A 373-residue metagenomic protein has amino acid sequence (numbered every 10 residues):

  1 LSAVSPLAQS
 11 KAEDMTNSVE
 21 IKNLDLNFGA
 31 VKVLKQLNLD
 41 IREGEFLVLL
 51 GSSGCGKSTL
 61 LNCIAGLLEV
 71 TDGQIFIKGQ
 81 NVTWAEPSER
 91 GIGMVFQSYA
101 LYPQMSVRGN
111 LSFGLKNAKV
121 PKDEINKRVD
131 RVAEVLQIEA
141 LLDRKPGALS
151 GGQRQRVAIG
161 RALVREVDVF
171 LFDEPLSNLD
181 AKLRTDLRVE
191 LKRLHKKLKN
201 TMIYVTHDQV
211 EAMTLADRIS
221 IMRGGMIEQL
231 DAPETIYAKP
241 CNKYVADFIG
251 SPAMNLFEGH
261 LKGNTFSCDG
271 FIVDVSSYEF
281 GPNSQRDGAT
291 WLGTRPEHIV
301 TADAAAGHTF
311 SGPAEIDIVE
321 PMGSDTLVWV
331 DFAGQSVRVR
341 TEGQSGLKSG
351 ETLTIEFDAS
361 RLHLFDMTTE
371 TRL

Functional and structural regions predicted by a protein language model:
A3, G263-I318, S336, S345-L373: Glycine/charge-rich catalytic "coupling/switch" loops of P-loop NTPases
E20, D40, F76, T354-E356: ABC ATPase nucleotide-binding domain
F46, P87-Y244: ABC ATPase nucleotide-binding domains
L50-S52: The feature captures the beta-strand-to-loop junction immediately N-terminal to the Walker
A65: Helix-to-loop junction immediately C-terminal to a conserved catalytic motif
T71-Q74, E124, G224, L362: Conserved coupling/switch loops of ABC nucleotide-binding domains, chiefly the family-specific signature
G73-N81: Conserved ABC transporter NBD signature motif
